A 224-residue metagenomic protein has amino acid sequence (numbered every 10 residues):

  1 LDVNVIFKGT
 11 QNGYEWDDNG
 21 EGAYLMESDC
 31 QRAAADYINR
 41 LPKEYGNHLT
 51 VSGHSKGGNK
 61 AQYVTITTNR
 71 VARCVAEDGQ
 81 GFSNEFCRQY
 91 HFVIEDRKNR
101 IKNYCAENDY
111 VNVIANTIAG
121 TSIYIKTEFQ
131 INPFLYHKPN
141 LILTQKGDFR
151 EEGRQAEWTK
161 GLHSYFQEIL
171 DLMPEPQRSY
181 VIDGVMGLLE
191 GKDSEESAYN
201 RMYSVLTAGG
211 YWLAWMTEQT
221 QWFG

Functional and structural regions predicted by a protein language model:
L1-V3, F7-H48, T68-G224: Alpha/beta hydrolase fold serine-hydrolase catalytic domain that processes acyl esters and thioesters
S52-G57, A61: Gly/Ala-rich beta-loop-alpha elbow adjacent to hydrolase catalytic centers
A61-T67: Short glycine-enriched nucleophile-adjacent loop and the immediately C-terminal alpha-helix near the catalytic center
